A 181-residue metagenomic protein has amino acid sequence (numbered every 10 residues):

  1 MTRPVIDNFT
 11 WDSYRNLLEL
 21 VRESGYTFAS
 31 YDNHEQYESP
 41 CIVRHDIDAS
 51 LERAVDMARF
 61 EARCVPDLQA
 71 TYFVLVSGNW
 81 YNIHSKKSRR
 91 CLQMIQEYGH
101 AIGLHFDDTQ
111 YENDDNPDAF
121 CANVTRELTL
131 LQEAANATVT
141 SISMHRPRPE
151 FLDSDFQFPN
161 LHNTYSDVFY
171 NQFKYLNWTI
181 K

Functional and structural regions predicted by a protein language model:
T2-I180: Catalytic alpha-helical scaffold of carbohydrate-active enzymes acting on polysaccharides/glycoconjugates
